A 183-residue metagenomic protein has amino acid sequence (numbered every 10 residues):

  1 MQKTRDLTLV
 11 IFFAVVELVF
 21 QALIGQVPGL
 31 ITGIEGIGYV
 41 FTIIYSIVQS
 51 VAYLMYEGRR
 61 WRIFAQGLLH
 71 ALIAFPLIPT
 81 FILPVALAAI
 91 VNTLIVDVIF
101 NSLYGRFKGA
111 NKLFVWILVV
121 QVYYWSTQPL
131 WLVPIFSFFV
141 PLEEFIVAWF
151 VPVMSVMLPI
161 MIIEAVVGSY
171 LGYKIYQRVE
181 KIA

Functional and structural regions predicted by a protein language model:
Q2-V10, Y39-I43, R62-I63, V85 (+4 more regions): Residue-level signature of transmembrane alpha-helical entry/exit and packing/kink sites in multi-pass membrane
Q2-W61: Hydrophobic transmembrane alpha-helices
A14-A22, L68-P79, L118-L130: Aromatic-anchored segments of alpha-helical transmembrane domains
L23, I90, L94, V166 (+1 more regions): Transmembrane alpha-helix boundary/anchor motif
I24-T32, E57, W61, L77 (+6 more regions): Membrane-interfacial segments
E35, L83, N111-A183: Membrane-embedded alpha-helical hairpins and interfacial helices in multi-pass inner-membrane proteins
E35-V98: Alpha-helical membrane segments and adjacent membrane-interface helices in multi-pass membrane proteins
L87-L118: A mid-sequence interfacial segment
